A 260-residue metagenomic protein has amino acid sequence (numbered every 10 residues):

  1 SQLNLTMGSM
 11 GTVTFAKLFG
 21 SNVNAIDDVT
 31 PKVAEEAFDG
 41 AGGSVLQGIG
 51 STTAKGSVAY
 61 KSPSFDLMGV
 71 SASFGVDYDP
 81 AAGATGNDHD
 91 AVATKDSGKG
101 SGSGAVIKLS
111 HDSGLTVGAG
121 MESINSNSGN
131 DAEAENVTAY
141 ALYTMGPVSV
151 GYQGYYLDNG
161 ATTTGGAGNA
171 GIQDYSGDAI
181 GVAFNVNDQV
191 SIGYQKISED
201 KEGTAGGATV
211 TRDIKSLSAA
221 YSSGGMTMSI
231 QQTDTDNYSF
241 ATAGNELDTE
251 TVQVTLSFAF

Functional and structural regions predicted by a protein language model:
S1-F260: Outer-membrane beta-barrel proteins
